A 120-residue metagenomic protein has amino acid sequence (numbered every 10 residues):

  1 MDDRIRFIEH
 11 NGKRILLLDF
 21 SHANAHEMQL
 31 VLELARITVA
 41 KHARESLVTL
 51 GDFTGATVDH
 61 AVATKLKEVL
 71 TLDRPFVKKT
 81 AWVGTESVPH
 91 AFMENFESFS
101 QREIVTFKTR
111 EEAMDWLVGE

Functional and structural regions predicted by a protein language model:
M1-E120: Amphipathic, Lys/Arg-enriched alpha-helical "gate/interface" segment within cytosolic domains that mediates
